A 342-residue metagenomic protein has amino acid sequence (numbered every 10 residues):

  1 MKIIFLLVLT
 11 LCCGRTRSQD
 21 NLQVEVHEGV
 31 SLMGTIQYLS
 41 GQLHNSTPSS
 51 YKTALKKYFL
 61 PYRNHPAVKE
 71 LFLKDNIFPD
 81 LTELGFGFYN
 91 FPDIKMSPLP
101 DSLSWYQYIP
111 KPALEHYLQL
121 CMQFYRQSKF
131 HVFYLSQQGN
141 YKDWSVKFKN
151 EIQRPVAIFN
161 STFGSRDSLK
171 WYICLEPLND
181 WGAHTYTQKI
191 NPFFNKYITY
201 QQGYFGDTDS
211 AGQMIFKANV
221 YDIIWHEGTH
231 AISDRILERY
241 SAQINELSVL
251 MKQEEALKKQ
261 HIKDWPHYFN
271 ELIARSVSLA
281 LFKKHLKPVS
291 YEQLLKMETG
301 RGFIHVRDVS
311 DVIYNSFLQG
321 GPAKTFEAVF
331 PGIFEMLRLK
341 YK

Functional and structural regions predicted by a protein language model:
M1-N21: Bacterial Sec-dependent N-terminal signal peptides
Q19-M96, G302-V309, P322: N-terminal mature-domain "stem" immediately C-terminal to a signal peptide or N-terminal signal-anchor/transmembrane
V68-F159: Long, mid-chain structured domain cores
P100-Q107, E176-L178, H184-A218: Active-site scaffold of zinc-dependent metalloenzymes
S136-Y197: Auxiliary, metal-adjacent structural segments of Zn-dependent hydrolase domains
A218-R239: Active-site recognition of the HExxH zinc-binding catalytic motif
D234-K263: Post-HEXXH active-site segment of zinc metalloproteases
S278-K342: Pan-zinc metallopeptidase signature
